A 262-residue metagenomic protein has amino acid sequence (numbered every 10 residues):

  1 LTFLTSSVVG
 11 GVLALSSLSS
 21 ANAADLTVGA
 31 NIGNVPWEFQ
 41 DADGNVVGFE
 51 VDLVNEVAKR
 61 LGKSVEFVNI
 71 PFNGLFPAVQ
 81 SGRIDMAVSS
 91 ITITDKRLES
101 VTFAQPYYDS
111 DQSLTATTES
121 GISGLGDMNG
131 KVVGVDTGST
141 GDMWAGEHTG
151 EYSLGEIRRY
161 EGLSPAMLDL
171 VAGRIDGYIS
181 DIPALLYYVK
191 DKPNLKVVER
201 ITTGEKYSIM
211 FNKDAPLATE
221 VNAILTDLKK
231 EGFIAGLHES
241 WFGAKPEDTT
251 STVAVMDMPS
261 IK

Functional and structural regions predicted by a protein language model:
A24-S90, V221: Extracytoplasmic small-molecule ligand-binding "clamshell" domains of the periplasmic binding protein/Venus flytrap
N31-I32, Y108-A116, I182, L186-T226 (+1 more regions): Periplasmic-binding protein-like
Q40, V54-G62, G141-R159, V189-K190: Ligand-binding cleft/hinge of the Venus flytrap
V51, E66-P77, S120, I157-D169 (+1 more regions): Short helix-initiation/N-cap motifs at beta->coil->alpha
V51-R60, E119-I122, G126, G130-V132 (+2 more regions): Extended ligand-binding regions for polar small-molecule ligands
K59, S64-D127, M258: Acidic, polar ligand-binding/catalytic clefts
G74-P77, S89-E99, G146-E147, D169-T203: A ligand-binding cleft/hinge motif common to bilobed small-molecule-binding domains
T140-R158, V197-V198, T226-K262: Ligand-binding clefts/hinges and TM-proximal coupling segments of bilobed small-molecule sensing domains
